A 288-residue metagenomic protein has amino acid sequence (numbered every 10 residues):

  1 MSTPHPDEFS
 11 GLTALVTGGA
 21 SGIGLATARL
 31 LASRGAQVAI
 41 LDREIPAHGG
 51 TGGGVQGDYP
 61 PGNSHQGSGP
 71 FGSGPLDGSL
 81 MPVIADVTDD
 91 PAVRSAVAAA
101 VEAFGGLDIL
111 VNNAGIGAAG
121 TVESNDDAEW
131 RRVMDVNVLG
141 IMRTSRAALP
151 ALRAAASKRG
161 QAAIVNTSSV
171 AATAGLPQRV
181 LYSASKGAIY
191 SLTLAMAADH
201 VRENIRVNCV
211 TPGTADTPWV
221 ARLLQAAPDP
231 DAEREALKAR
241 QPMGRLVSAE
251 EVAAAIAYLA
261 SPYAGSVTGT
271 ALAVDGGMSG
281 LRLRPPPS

Functional and structural regions predicted by a protein language model:
S2-H5, A174, T268-S288: Short C-terminal tail/terminal secondary-structure segment of NAD(P)H-dependent dehydrogenase/reductase domains
T121-V122, D126-M134, L237: Substrate-binding pocket helix/loop in short-chain dehydrogenase/reductase
E123, A174-V180, R202-E203, G244 (+1 more regions): Active-site loop immediately N-terminal to the catalytic Tyr-X3-Lys motif of short-chain dehydrogenase/reductase
S145, S185, T193: Active-site helix of classical SDR
P150, A198-D199, G265: Alpha-helical segment proximal to the catalytic Tyr-Lys
S169: Residue(s) in the substrate-gating loop at a strand-loop-helix junction that position the organic substrate next
V201, R206, V267-G269: Short, small/polar-rich loop/turn modules that mediate ligand/substrate recognition or access, typified
